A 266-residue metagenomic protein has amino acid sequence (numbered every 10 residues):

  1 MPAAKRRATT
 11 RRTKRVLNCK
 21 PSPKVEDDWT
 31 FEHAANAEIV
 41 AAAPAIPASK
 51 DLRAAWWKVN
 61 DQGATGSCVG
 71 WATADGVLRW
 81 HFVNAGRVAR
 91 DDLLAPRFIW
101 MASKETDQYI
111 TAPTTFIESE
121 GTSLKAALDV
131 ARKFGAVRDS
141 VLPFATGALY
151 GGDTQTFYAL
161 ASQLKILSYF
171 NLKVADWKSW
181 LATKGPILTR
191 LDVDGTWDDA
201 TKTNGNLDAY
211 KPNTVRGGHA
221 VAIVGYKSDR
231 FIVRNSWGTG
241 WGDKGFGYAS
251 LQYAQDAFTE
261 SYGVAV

Functional and structural regions predicted by a protein language model:
P2-E38: N-terminal prepro-regions of secreted/extracellular proteins
P2-K5, T13-K20, A43-K50, A54 (+4 more regions): Predominantly the structural core of cysteine protease catalytic domains
V25-P44, F82-L94, L142-F144: Phosphate-binding glycine-rich loops and adjacent basic patches that engage nucleotide phosphates, nucleic-acid
A55-G63: Immediate flanking context of iron-sulfur cluster ligation sites
S67: Short beta-strand-alpha-helix junction that forms the catalytic/metal-binding core of metal-dependent nuclease domains
G76-I110: Active-site-surrounding "flap" and adjacent substrate/cofactor-binding loops of secreted or lumenal enzymes, prototyped
